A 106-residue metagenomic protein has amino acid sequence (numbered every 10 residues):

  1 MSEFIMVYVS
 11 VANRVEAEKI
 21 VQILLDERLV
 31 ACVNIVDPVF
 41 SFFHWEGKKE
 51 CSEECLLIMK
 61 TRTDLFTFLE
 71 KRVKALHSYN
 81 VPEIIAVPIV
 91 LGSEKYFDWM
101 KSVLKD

Functional and structural regions predicted by a protein language model:
M1-D106: Positively charged, small/polar-rich N-terminal and surface patches that mediate targeting and assembly and bind
